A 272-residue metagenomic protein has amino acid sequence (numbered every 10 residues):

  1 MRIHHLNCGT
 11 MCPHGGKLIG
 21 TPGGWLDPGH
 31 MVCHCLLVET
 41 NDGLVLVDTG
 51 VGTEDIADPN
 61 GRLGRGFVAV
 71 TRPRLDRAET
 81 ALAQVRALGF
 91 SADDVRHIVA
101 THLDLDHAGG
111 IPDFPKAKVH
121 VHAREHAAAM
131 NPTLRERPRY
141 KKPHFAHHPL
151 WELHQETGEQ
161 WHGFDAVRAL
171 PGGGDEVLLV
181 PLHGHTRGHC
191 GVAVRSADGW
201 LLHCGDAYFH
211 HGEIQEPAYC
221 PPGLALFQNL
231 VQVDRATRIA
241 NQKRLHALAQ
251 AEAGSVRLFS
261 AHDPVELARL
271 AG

Functional and structural regions predicted by a protein language model:
R2, T10-A83, V192-G205: Conserved beta-strand hairpin/beta-sheet module of binuclear metal-dependent hydrolase folds, prominently
H5, I19, C35-E39, V45 (+1 more regions): Core dinuclear metal-dependent hydrolase active-site scaffold
T49-G52, L103, E125, G184-T186 (+2 more regions): Active-site metal-binding loops of divalent metal-dependent hydrolases
T53, A69-A83, D198-G272: Cap/insert and terminal regions of metallo-dependent hydrolase folds
P73-D94, K118, R124-P181, L230-S255: Metallo-beta-lactamase
V95-D106: Metallo-beta-lactamase
A108-K118: Conserved nucleotide-sugar donor-interacting segment of glycosyltransferase catalytic cores, predominantly GT-B
